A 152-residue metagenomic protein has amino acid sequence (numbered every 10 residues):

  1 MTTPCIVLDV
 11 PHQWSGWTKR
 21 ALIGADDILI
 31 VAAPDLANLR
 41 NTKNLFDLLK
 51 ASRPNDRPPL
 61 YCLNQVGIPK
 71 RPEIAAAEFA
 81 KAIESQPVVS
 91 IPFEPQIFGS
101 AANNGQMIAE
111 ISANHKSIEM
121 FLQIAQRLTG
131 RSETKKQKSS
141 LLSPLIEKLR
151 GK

Functional and structural regions predicted by a protein language model:
M1-P4, Q13-L36: Inter-motif core of Ras-like GTPase G domains
T18-K19, T42-K43, P72-A76: Conserved strand-to-helix beginnings and helix N-cap segments that scaffold or border functional pockets
D26-D27, P54-P59, E84-P87: Short glycine-/polar-rich loops that comprise or flank the Walker A/P-loop and associated switch/sensor motifs
A32-A33, P59-P72, S90-Q96, A113: G-domain G4 guanine-recognition motif of GTPases
L39-P58: Conserved C-terminal guanine-recognition region of P-loop GTPase G domains, centered on the G4
V66, A80-I108, F121: Beta-strand-loop-alpha "switch" segments that mediate conformational coupling across diverse proteins
Q106-K152: NTP-binding/hydrolysis catalytic cores, primarily Walker-type P-loop NTPases
